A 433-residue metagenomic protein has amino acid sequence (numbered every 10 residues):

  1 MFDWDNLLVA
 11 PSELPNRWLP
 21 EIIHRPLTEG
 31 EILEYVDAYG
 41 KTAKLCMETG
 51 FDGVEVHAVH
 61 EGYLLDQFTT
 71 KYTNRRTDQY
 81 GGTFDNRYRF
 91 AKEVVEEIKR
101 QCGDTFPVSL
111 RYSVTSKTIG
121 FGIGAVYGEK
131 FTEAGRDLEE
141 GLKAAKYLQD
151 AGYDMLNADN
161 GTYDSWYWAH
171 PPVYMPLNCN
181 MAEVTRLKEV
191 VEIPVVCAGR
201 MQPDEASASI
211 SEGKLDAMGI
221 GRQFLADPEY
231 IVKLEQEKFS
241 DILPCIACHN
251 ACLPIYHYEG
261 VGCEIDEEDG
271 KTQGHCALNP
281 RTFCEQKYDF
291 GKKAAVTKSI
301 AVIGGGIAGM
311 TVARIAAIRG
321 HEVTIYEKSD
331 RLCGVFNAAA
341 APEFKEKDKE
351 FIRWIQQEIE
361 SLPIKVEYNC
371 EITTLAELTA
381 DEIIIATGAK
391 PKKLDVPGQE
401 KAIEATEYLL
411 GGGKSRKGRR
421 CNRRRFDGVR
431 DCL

Functional and structural regions predicted by a protein language model:
M1-I303, I307-I318, E322-V323, R331 (+2 more regions): Flavin-dependent oxidoreductase catalytic cores
H170-P176, F290-T297, A338-E350, E404-G412 (+1 more regions): Short, contiguous acidic/charged loop-to-helix segments that flank catalytic cores in large enzymes
V195, V366-Y368, A402: Generic structural signal for residues in well-ordered beta-strands
V232-F239, V396-L410: A short, gly/pro- and small-residue-rich
A294-Y326, E367-L375, T379, T387-V396 (+1 more regions): Rossmann-like dinucleotide/flavin-binding elements
G334-L378: N-terminal Rossmann-like dinucleotide/flavin-binding domain of flavoprotein oxidoreductases that bind FAD/FMN
